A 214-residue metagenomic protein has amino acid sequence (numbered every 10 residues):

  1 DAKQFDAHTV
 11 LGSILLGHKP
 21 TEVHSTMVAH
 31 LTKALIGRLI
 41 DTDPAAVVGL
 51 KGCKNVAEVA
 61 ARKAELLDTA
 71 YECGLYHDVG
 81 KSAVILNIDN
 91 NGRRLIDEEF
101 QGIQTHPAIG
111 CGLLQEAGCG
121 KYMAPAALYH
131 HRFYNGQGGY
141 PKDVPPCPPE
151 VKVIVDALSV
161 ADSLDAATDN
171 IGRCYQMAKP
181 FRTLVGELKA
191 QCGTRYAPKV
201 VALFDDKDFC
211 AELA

Functional and structural regions predicted by a protein language model:
D1-Q104, K121: Acidic/His-rich, divalent-metal-binding segments that scaffold phosphate/diphosphate chemistry
H8, L67, P107-A108, A161-L164 (+1 more regions): Residue-level signal for cytosolic alpha-helical hairpin/rod architecture
L11-H18, L114, T168-G172: Short amphipathic alpha-helical interaction patches enriched in hydrophobic/aromatic residues with interspersed Lys/Arg
M27-I36, G102-Q115, P180-Y196: An active-site-proximal "capping" alpha-helix that borders the catalytic cofactor pocket
K51-G74, L114-S159, C174-Q176, L188-A214: Histidine/acidic-rich helix-loop-helix segments that form or flank divalent-metal centers in metalloenzyme catalytic
D78-G92, H131-Y140, D165, N170: Acidic, Mg2+-coordinating active-site segments of isoprenoid diphosphate-utilizing enzymes
R93-L95, G172-F181: Short, charged, surface-exposed loops that flank catalytic or proteolytic processing sites
V155-D169: Conserved beta-strand-loop-short alpha-helix elements that form and flank the Mn2+/Mg2+-coordinating active site
